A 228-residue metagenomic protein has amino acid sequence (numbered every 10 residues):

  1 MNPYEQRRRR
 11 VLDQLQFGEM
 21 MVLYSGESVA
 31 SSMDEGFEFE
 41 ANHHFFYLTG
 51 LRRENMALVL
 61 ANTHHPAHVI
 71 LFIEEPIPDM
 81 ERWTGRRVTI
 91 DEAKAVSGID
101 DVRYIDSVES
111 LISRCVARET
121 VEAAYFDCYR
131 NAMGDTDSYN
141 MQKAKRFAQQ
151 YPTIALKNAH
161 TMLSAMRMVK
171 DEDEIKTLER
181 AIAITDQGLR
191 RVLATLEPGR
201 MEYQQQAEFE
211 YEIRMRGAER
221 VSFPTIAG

Functional and structural regions predicted by a protein language model:
M1-Q187: A composition/biophysics-driven feature that prefers long, compositionally simple stretches
F17-M33, E179, A183-G228: Active-site cores enriched in adjacent His and Asp/Glu residues with nearby glycine-rich loops that coordinate divalent
